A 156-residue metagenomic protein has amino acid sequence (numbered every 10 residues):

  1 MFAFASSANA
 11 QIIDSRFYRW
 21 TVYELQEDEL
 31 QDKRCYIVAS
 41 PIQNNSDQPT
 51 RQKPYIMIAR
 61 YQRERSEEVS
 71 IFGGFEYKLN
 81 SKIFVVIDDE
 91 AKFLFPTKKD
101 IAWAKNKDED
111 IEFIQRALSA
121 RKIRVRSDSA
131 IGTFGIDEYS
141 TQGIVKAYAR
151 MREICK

Functional and structural regions predicted by a protein language model:
A3-S7: N-terminal signal peptide c-region/cleavage motif recognized by signal peptidases
N9-K156: A generic "folded-domain core" signal
